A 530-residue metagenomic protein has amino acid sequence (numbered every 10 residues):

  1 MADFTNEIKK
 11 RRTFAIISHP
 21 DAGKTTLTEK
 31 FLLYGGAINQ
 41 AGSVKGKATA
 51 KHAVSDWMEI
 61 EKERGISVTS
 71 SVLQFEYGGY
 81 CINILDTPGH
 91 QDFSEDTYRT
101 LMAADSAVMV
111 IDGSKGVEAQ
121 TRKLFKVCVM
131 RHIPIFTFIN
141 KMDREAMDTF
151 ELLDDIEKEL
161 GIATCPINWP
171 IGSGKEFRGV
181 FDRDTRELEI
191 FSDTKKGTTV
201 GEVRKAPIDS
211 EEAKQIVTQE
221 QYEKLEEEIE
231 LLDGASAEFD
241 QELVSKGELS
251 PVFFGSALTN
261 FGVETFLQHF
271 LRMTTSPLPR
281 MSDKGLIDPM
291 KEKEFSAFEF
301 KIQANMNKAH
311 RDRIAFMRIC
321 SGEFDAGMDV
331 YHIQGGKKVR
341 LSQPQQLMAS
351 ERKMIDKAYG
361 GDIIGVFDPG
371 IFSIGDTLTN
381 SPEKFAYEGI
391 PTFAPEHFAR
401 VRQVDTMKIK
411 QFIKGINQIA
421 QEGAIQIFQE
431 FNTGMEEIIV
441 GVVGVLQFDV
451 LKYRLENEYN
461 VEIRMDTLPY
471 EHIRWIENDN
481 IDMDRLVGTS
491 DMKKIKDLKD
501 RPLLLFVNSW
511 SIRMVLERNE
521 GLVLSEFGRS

Functional and structural regions predicted by a protein language model:
M1-S530: Structural and coupling elements of P-loop NTPases
